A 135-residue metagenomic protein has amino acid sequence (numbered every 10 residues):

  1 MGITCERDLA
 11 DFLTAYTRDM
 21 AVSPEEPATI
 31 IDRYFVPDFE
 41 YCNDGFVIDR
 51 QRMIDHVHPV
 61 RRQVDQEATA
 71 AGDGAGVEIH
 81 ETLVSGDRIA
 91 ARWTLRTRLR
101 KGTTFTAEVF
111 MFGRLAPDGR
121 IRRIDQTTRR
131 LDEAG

Functional and structural regions predicted by a protein language model:
M1-T4, T17-D19: Juxtamembrane and targeting peptides
E6-L9, E26-R88: A solvent-exposed, acidic/Ser-Thr-rich amphipathic alpha-helical stretch
T14-I30: Core segments of small alpha/beta cavity-forming domains
F35, L95-T97, M111, T127-T128: Short beta-strand segments enriched in hydrophobic/aromatic residues within well-folded beta-rich domains
M53, K101-T104, D132-G135: A short, polar/proline- and glycine-enriched secondary-structure boundary/capping micro-motif
D65, R96-T106: Short, cysteine-centered beta-strand-loop-beta hairpins and adjacent loop/turn segments enriched in charged/polar
V84-L95, A107: A short hydrophobic beta-strand element
E108-G135: Short beta-strand edge/turn micro-motifs at domain boundaries
